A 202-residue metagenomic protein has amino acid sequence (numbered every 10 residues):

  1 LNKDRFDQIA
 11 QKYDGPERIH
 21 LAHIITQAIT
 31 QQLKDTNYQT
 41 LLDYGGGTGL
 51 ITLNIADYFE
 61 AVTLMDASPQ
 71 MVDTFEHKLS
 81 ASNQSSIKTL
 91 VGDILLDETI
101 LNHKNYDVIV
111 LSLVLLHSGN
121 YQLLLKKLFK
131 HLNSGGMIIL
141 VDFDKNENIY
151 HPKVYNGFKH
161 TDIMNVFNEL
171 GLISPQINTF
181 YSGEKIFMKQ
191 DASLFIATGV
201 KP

Functional and structural regions predicted by a protein language model:
L1-T36, T74, A81-S82: Conserved class I S-adenosyl-L-methionine
L42-Y44, T48-D97: Class I SAM-dependent methyltransferase SAM/SAH-binding core
V110: A conserved beta-strand element that flanks and buttresses the S-adenosyl-L-methionine
L113-V114: Short catalytic micro-motifs in class I SAM-dependent methyltransferases
L123-S134: A short glycine-rich, Lys/Arg-flanked "PGG" loop and its adjoining helix->strand segment in the class I
I139-D162: Conserved class I S-adenosyl-L-methionine
I173-G183: Conserved S-adenosyl-L-methionine
G183-P202: Core SAM-dependent methyltransferase catalytic element
